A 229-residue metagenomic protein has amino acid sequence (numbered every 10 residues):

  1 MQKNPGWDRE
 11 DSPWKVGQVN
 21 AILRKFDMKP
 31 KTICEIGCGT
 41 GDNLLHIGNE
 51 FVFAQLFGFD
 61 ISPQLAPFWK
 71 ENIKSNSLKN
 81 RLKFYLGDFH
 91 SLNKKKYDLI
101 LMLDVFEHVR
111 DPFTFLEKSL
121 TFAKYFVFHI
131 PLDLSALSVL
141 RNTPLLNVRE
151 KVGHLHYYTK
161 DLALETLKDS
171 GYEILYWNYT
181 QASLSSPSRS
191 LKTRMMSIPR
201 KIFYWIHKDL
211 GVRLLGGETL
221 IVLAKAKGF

Functional and structural regions predicted by a protein language model:
M1-K95, L103, F113-L116, T121 (+7 more regions): Conserved N-terminal segment of class I S-adenosyl-L-methionine
Q64, L92, H108, D133-A136: Active-site loop signature of alpha/beta-hydrolase-fold enzymes
L101-H108: Short catalytic micro-motifs in class I SAM-dependent methyltransferases
H108, G153-H156: Histidine-centered active-site/metal-ligand motif
V109-R110, A123: Helix-to-beta-strand junctions that scaffold the AdoMet/dcAdoMet cofactor pocket in Class I SAM-dependent enzymes
Y125-V127: Short glycine-centered segments of the SAM/dcSAM-binding site in methyltransferase folds
H129-H154: Short, glycine-/aromatic-enriched active-site segment of Class I SAM-dependent methyltransferases
K168-N178: Substrate-binding/catalytic lobe of Class I Rossmann-like enzymes that use SAM or dcSAM, i.e., the mid-to-C-terminal
